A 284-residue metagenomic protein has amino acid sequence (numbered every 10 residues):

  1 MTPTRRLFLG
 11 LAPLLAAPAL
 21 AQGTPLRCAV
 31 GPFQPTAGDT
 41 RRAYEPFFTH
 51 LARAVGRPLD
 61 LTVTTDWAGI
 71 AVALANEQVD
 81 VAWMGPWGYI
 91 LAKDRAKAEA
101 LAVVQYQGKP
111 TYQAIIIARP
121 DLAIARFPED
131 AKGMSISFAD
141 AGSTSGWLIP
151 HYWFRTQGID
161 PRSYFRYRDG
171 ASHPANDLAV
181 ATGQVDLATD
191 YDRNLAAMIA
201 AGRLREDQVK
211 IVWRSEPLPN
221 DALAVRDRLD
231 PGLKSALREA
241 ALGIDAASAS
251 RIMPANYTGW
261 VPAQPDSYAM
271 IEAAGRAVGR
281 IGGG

Functional and structural regions predicted by a protein language model:
L7-A21: N-terminal export signals
P25-A54, W87, P110-D177, L187 (+1 more regions): Bilobed "Venus flytrap"/periplasmic-binding protein-like clamshell domains and structurally analogous long
A29-F33, Y106-I115, R203-A241, A255-A274: Periplasmic-binding protein-like
L59-T65, S163-S172, K210-W213: Short beta-strand-to-loop elements that line the ligand-binding cleft of bilobed periplasmic-binding protein-like
A68-A82, R95, E129, H173-R193: Short helices/loops that flank or line small-molecule/ion binding pockets
A71-D130: Acidic, polar ligand-binding/catalytic clefts
P86-A96, W153-T156, A181, D186-E206: A ligand-binding cleft/hinge motif common to bilobed small-molecule-binding domains
F138-W153, A241-G284: Ligand-binding clefts/hinges and TM-proximal coupling segments of bilobed small-molecule sensing domains
